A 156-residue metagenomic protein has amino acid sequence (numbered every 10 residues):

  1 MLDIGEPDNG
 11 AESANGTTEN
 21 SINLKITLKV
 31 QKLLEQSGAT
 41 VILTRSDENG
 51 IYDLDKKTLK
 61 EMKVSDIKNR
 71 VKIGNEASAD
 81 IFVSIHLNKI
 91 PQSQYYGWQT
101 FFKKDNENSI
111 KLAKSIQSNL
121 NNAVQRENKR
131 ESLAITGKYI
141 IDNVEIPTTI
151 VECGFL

Functional and structural regions predicted by a protein language model:
M1-L156: Catalytic-site microenvironment of enzymes that process N-acetyl-hexosamine-containing cell-wall polysaccharides
